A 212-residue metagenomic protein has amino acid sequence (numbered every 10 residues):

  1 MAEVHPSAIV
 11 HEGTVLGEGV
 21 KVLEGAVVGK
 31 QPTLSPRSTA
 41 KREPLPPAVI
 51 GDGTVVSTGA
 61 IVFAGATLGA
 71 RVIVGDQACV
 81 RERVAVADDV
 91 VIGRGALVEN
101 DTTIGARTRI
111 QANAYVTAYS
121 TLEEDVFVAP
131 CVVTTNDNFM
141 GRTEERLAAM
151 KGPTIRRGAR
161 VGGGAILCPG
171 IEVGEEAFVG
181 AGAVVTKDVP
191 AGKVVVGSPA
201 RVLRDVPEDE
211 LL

Functional and structural regions predicted by a protein language model:
A2-V196, R201-V202: Structural signal for interior beta-strand "rungs" in well-ordered beta-sheet cores of soluble enzyme domains
V206-L212: A glycine/serine/threonine-rich, flexible loop-to-helix segment that serves as the NAD(P) cofactor-binding "lid"
